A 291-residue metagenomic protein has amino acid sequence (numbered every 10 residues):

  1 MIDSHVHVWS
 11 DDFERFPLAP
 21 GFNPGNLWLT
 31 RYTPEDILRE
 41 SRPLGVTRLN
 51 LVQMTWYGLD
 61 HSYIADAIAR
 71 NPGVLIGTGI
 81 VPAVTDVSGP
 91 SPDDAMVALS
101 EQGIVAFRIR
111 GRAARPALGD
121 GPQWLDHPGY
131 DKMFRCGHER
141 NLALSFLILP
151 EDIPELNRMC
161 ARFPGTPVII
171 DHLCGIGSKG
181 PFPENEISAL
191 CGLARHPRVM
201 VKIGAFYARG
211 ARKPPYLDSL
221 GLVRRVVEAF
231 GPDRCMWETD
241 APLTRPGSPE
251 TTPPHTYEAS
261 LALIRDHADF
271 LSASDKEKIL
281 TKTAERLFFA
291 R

Functional and structural regions predicted by a protein language model:
M1-I2, V6-W9, Q123, M133 (+1 more regions): A generic "structured core" feature
M1-L59, E258: An N-terminally biased module of ancient metal coordination in phosphate/nucleic-acid-related enzymes
I2-V6, L49-V52, I76-G79, F107-I109 (+4 more regions): Hydrophobic faces of well-ordered beta-strands that scaffold small-molecule active sites in alpha/beta enzyme cores
T30-E40, D86-L99, N185-E186: Short, acidic/polar
G58-E151, R158, M200-F206, R212-K213: Active-site gating/metal-coordination segments in enzymes
L59-V74, C160-I169, L222-E228, T252-H267: Short, electropositive alpha-helical surface patch
G177-K179, P183-R291: H/E-rich (His + Asp/Glu) clusters that bind or coordinate divalent metals
